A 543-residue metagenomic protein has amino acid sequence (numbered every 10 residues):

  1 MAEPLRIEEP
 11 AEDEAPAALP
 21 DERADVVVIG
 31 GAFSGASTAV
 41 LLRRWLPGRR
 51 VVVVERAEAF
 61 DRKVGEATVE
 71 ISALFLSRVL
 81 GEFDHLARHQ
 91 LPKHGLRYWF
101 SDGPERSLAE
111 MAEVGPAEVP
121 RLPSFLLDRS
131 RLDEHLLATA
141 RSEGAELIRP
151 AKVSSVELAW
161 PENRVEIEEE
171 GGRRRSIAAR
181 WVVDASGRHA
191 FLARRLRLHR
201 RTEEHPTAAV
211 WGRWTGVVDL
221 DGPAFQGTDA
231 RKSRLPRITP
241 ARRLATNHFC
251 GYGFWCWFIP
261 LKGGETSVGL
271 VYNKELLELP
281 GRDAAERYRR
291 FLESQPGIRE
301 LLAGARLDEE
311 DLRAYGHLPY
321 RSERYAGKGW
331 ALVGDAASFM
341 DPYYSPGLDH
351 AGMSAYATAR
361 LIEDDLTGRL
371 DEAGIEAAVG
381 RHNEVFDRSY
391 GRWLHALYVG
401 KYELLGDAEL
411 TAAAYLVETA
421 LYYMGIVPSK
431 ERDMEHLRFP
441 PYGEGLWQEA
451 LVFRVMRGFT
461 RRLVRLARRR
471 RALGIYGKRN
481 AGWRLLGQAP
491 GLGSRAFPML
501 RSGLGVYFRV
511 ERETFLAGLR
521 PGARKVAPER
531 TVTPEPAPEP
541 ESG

Functional and structural regions predicted by a protein language model:
A18-S34, V52: Beta1/beta-strand and adjacent pyrophosphate-binding region of the FAD-binding site in flavoprotein oxidoreductases
I29, L41-V64: Glycine-rich FAD pyrophosphate-binding loop
D61-E105: N-terminal FAD cofactor-binding segment of flavoenzymes
L108-L127, R164, V271-E275: Helix-loop-beta segment of a Rossmann-like dinucleotide-binding subdomain
A117-A138, F191, E278-D283: Short beta-strand to alpha-helix junction loop
T139-G297: Predominantly flavin-linked oxidoreductase catalytic cores and closely associated redox partners
Y252-F254, P260, E275-L361, D365-L397: FAD/FMN-dependent oxidoreductases across multiple families
R360-E535, G543: C-terminal helical "tail/cap" subdomain of flavin- and related membrane-associated enzymes
